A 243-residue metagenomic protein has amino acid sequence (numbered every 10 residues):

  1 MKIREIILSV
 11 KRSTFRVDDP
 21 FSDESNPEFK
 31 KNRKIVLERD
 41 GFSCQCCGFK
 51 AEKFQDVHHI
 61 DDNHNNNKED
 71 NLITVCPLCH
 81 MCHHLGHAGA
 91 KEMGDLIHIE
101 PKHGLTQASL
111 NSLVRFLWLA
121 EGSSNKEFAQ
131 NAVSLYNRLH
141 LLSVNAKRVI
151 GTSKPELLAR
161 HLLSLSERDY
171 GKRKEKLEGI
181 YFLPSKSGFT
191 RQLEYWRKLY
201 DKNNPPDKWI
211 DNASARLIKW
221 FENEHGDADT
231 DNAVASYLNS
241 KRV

Functional and structural regions predicted by a protein language model:
M1-P20, L85-V243: Extended charged
S25-N26, K30-K31, I35-L37, S43-V75 (+1 more regions): Histidine-centered nuclease catalytic patch
C79: Short, contiguous alpha-helical
